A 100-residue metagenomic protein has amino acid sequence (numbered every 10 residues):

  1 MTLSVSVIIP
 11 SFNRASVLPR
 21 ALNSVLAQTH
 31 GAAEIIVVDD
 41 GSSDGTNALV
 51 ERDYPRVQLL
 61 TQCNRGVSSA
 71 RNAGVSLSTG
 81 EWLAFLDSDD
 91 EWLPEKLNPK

Functional and structural regions predicted by a protein language model:
M1-K100: Nucleotide-sugar donor-binding/catalytic module of glycosyltransferases that assemble extracellular/cell-envelope
